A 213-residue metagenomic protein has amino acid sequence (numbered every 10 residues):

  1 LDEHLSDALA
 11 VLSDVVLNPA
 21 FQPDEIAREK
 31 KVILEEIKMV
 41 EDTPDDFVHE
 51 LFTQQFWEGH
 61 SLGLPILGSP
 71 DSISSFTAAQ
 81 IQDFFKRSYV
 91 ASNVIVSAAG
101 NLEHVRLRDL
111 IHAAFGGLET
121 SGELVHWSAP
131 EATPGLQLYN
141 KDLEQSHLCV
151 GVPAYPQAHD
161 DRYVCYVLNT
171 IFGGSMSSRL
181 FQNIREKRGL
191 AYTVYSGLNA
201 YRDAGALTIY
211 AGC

Functional and structural regions predicted by a protein language model:
L1-E123, L138, L143, Y155-P156 (+1 more regions): Charge-rich, well-structured scaffold segments of protease-associated domains
E123-R179: His/Glu-based metal-binding/catalytic segments typifying zinc-dependent metallopeptidases
R179-K187: Short amphipathic alpha-helix segments
